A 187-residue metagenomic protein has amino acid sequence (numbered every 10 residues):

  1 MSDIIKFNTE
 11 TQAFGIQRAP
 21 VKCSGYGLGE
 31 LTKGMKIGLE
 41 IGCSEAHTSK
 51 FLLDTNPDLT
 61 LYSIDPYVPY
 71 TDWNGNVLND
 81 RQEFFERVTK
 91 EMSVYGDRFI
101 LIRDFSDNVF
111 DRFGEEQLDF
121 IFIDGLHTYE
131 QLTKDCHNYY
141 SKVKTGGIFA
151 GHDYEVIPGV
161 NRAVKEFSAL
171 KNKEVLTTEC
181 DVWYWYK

Functional and structural regions predicted by a protein language model:
I4-A13, C23-K187: S-adenosylmethionine/decaboxylated-SAM
